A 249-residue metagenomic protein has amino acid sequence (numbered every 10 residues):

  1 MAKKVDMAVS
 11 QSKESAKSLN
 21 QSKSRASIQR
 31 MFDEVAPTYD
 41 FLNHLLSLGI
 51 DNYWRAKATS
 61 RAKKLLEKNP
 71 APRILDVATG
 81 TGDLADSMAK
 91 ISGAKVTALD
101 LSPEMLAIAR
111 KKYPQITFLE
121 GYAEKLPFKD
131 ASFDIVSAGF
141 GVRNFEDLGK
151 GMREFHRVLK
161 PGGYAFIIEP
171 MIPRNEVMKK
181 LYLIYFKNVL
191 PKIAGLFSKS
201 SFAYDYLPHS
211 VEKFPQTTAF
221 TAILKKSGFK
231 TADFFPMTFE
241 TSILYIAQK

Functional and structural regions predicted by a protein language model:
A2-R30: N-terminal auxiliary segments of SAM/dcSAM-dependent transferases
A26-S27, L101, I168-I223, S227 (+1 more regions): C-terminal alpha-helical "lid/dimerization" subdomain adjacent to the S-adenosyl-L-methionine
Y39, V136-S137: Hydrophobic beta-strand segment of the Class I
L48-A71: Conserved alpha-helix/loop element of class I SAM-dependent methyltransferases that forms part of the SAM/SAH-binding
R73-L126: Class I SAM-dependent methyltransferase SAM/SAH-binding core
E124-I135: A short acidic, Gly/Pro-enriched loop at the edge of an enzyme's catalytic core that lines a small-molecule cofactor
G149-P161: A short glycine-rich, Lys/Arg-flanked "PGG" loop and its adjoining helix->strand segment in the class I
T221, S227-K249: Core SAM-dependent methyltransferase catalytic element
